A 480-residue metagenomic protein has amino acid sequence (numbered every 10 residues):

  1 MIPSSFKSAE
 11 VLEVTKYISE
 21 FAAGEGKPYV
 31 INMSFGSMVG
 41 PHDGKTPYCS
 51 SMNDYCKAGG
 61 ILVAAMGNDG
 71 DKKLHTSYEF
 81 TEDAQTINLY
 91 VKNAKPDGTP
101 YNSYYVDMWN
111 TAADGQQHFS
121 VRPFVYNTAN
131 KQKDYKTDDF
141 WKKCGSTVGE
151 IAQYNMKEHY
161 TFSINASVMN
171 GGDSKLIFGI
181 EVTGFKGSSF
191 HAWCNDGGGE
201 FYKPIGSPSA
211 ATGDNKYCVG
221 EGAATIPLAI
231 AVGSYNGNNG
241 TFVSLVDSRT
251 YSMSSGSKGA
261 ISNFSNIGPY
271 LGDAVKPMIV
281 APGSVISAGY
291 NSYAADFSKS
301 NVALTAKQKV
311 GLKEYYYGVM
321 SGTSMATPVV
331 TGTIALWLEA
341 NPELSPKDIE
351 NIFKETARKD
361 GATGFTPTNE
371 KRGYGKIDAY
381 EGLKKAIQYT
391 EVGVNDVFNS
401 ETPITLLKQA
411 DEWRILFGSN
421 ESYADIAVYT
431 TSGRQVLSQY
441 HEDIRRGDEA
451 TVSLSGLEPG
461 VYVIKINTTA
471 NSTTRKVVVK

Functional and structural regions predicted by a protein language model:
M1-S8, L12, K16-G24, Y105-A113 (+2 more regions): Hydrolase catalytic cores
P3, S19-H42, A65, E181-F185 (+1 more regions): Short acidic, glycine-rich surface-loop motifs adjacent to enzyme active sites
A23-E25, Y55-K57, G222-P227, Y270-A274 (+1 more regions): Extracellular/periplasmic catalytic domains that process cell-envelope and extracellular macromolecules
P28-S37, P41-G44, Y55, G59-M66 (+3 more regions): C-terminal subdomain of the subtilisin-like protease fold in secreted/lumenal serine endopeptidases
S37-G60, A64-A260, A288-T323: Substrate-binding/specificity loop regions of serine endopeptidase catalytic domains, predominantly subtilases
A112-Q116, G283, S419-Y423: Short proline/glycine-enriched turn/loop motifs at strand-loop junctions of beta-rich domains
V397-K480: C-terminal outer-membrane/trafficking sorting elements
